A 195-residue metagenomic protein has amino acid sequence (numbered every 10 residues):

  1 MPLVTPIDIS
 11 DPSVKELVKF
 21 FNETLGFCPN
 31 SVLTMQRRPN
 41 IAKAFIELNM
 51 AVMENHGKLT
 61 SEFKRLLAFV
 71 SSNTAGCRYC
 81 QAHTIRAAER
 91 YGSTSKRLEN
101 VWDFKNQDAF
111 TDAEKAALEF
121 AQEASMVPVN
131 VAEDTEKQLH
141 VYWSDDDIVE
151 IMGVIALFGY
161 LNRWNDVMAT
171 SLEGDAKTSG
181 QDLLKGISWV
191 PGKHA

Functional and structural regions predicted by a protein language model:
M1-A195: Hydrophobic alpha-helical segments
